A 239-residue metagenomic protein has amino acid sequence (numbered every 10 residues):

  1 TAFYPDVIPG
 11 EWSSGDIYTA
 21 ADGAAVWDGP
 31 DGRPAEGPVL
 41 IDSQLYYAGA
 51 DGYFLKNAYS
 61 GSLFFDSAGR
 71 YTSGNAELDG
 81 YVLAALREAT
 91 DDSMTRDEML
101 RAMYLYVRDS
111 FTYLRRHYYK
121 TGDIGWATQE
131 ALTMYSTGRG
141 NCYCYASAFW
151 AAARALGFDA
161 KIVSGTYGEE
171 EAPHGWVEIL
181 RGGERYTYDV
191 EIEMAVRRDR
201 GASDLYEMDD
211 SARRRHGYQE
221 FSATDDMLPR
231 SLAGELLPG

Functional and structural regions predicted by a protein language model:
T1-A84, Y118-K120, V163-T166, E170-E178 (+5 more regions): Extracellular adhesion/carbohydrate-binding repeat motifs centered on closely spaced tryptophans
G15-T19, Q129-E130, N141-A148: A generic short-segment signal for beta-strand/edge and adjacent turn/coil regions
Y46-Y47, Y104-Y106, F111-Y113, Y143-Y145 (+1 more regions): Aromatic side chains
Y53, D109, A151-A155: Short glycine/serine- and small hydrophobic-enriched flexible loop segments
E77-M134: Secondary-structure boundary elements
M99-M103, G138-A153: Active-site nucleophilic cysteine motif
C144-S211: Hydrophobic/aromatic-rich core segments of domains that either
